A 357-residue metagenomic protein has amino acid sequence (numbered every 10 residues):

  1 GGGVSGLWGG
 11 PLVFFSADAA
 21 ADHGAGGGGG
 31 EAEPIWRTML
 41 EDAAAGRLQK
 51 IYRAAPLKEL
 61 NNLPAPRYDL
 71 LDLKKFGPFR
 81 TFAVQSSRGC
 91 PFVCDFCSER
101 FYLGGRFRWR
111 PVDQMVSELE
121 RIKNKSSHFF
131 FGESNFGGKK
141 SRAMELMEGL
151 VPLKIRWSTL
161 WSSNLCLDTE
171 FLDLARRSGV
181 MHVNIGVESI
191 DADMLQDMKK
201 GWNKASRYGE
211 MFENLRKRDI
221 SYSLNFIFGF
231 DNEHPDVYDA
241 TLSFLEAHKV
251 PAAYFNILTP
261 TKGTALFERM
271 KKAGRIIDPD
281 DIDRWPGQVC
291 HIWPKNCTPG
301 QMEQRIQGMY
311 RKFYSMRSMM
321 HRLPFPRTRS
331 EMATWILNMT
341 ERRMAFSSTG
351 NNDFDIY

Functional and structural regions predicted by a protein language model:
G1-R121: Acidic, low-complexity intrinsically disordered segments
V4-S5, A25, Q49, S126-S127 (+3 more regions): A structural micro-motif
L12-F14, E33-I35, L57-K58, P91 (+6 more regions): Short, solvent-exposed loop/turn segments at secondary-structure junctions
V13-A20, F92, S141, D193 (+4 more regions): Flexible glycine/acidic-rich beta-alpha junction loops that bind and position SAM and/or redox cofactors in anaerobic
A19-W36, K123, L174-V183, A240-F255: Structural recognition of alpha->loop->beta junctions
A20, L40, L63, A143 (+2 more regions): Short aromatic-enriched loop/helix-cap "lid" or pocket-rim segments at secondary-structure transitions that line
D42, D72, A265-K271, R275-Y357: Radical SAM enzyme core and accessory elements
P66-S223, F228-F230, P235-D239, S243: Radical SAM [4Fe-4S] cluster-binding motif and immediate context
